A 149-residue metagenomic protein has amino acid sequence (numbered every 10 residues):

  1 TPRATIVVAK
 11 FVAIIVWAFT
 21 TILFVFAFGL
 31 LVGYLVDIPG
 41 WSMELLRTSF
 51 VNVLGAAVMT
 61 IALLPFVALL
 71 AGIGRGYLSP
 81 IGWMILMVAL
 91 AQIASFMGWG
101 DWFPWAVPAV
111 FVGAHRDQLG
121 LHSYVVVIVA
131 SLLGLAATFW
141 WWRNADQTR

Functional and structural regions predicted by a protein language model:
T1-R3: Short coil/turn motifs that cap or connect alpha-helices
V7-G74, D117-G120, V125-V129: Secretory targeting signals
I81-R149: Terminal transmembrane helical anchor/hairpin motif
